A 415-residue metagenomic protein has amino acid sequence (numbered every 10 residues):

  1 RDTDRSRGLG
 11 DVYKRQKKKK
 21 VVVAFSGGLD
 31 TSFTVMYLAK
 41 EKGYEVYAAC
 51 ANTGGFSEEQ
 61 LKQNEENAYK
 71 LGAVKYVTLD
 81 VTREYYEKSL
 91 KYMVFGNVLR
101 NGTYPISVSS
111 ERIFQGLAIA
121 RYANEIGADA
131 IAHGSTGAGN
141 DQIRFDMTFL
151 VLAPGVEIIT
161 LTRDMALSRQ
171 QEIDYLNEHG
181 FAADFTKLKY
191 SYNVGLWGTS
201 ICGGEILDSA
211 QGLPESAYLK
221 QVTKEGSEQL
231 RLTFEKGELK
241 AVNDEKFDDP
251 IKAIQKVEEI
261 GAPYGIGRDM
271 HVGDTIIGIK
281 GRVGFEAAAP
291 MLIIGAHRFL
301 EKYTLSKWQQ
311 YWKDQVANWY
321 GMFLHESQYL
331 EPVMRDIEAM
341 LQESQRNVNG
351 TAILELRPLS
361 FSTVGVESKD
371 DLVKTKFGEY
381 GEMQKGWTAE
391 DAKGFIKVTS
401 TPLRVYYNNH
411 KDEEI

Functional and structural regions predicted by a protein language model:
R1-Y13: Single conserved hydrophobic/aromatic residue that forms the stacking wall/gate of nucleotide- or nucleobase-binding
D11-A24, L29-I415: Nucleotide-activated chemistry modules centered on ATP-dependent adenylation/adenylyltransferase
